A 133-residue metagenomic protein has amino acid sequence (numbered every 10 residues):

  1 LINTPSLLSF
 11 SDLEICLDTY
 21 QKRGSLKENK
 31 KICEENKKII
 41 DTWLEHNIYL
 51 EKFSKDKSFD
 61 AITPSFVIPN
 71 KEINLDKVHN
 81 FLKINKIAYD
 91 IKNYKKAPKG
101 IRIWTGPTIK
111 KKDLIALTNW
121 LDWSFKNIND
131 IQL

Functional and structural regions predicted by a protein language model:
L1-T42: Active-site C-terminal subdomain of aminotransferase-like
S25-I32, Y49-K55, I91-K95, I128-L133: Flexible, glycine/charged-enriched surface loops at secondary-structure junctions
L44-E51, K83-D90: Short amphipathic beta-strand starts and helix->beta connectors
L50-L82: Conserved PLP-binding catalytic core of the aspartate aminotransferase-like
I62-F66, K99-W104: A generic structural motif
L75-I84, A116-D122: Short amphipathic alpha-helices in soluble, non-transmembrane regions that often serve as interface/regulatory elements
I84-R102: Conserved PLP cofactor-binding pocket of PLP-dependent enzymes
G100-L133: PLP-dependent enzyme catalytic core of the Aspartate aminotransferase-like
